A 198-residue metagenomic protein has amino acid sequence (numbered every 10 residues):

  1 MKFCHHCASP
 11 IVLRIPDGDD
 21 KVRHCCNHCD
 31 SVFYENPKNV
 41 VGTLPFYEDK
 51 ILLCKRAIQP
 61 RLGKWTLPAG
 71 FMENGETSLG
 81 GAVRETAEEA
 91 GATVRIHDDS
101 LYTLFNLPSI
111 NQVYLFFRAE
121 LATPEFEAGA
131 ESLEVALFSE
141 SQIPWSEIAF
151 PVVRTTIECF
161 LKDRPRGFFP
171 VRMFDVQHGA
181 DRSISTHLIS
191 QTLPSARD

Functional and structural regions predicted by a protein language model:
M1-T43: Acidic, metal-coordinating catalytic segment for phosphate/diphosphate chemistry, firing primarily on the Nudix
K2-H6, A92, G179: Small, basic N-terminal interaction modules of short regulatory proteins
F3, R23, L44, L53 (+2 more regions): Conserved hydrophobic/aromatic beta-strand scaffold that supports enzyme active sites
H5, V12, N27, L52 (+3 more regions): Nucleotide phosphate-binding site architecture
K21, K38-V40, F46, P60-L62 (+2 more regions): Short connector loops at helix/strand junctions that flank enzyme active sites, especially segments positioning acidic
F46-E88: Conserved Nudix-box catalytic region and its N-terminal flanking loop in Nudix hydrolases and closely related
M72-C159, R166-F168, S185-D198: Unchanged
V171-S185: A short, charged, Gly/Pro-tolerant segment at domain boundaries
